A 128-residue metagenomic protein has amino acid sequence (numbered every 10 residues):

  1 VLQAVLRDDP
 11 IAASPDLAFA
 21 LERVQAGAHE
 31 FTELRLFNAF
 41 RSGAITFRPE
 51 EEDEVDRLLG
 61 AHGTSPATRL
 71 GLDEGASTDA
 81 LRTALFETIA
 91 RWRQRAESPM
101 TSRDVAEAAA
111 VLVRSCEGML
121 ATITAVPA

Functional and structural regions predicted by a protein language model:
V1-G63, G71: Extended helical scaffolds that flank P-loop GTPase cores
A67, D73-G75: A charge-rich, low-complexity, intrinsically flexible signal that marks solvent-exposed coils, linkers, repeats
L81: Conserved tryptophan-centered aromatic signature that marks the ligand-binding surface of SH3 and related Trp-rich
S98-A128: Charge-dense, extended regions
